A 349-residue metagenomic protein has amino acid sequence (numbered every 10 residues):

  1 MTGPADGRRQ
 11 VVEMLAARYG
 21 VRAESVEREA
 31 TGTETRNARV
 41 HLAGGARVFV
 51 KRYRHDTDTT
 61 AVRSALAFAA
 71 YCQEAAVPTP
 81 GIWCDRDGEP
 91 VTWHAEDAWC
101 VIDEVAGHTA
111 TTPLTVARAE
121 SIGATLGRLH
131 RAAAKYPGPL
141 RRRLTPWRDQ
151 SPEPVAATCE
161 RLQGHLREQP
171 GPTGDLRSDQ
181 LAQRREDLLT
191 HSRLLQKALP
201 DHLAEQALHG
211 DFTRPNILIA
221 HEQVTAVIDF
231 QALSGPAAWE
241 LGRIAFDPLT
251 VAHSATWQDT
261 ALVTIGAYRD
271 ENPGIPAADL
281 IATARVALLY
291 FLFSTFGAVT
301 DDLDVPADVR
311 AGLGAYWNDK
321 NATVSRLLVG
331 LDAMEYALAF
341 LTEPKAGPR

Functional and structural regions predicted by a protein language model:
M1-D87, H221-Q223, A337-R349: Conserved NTP-binding catalytic cores of kinases and kinase-like/nucleotidyltransferase enzymes across multiple kinase
G7-A17, P137-G138, T158-H209, A333-G347: An alpha-helical support segment within catalytic cores of ATP-dependent transferases
T33-G44, F49-V50, I82, S192-W239 (+1 more regions): Active-site acidic catalytic loop and adjacent metal/ATP-binding pocket of ATP-dependent phosphoryl transfer enzymes
A43-R141: ATP-binding pocket architecture of kinase catalytic cores
P113-Q180, E205: A cross-family kinase active-site recognition segment
R161, H165-E168, F293-R349: ATP/Mg2+ or Mg2+-diphosphate-binding catalytic cores that bind nucleotide phosphates or diphosphates via glycine-rich
A238-P273, A287-V305: Active-site activation/catalytic loop segments of kinase-like enzymes and analogous catalytic loops in related
I275-A287: All-alpha amphipathic helical-bundle segments outside canonical DNA-binding/catalytic cores that form hydrophobic
